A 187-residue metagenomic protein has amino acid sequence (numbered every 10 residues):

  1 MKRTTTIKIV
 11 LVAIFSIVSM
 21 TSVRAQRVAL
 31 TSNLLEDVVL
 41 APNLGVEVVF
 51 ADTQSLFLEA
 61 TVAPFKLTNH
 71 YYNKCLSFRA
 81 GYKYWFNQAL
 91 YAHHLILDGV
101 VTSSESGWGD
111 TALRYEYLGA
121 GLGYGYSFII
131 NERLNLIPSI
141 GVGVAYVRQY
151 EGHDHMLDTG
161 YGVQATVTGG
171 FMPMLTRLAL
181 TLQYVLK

Functional and structural regions predicted by a protein language model:
M1-L11: Bacterial N-terminal signal peptides that target proteins for export
I9-S19: Bacterial N-terminal signal peptides
M20-A25: Sec/Tat signal peptide C-region and signal peptidase I cleavage site
Q26, V38-L40, Y72-F78, R114-A120 (+1 more regions): Residues that define the transmembrane beta-barrel architecture of outer-membrane proteins
R27-A29, A63-P64, E105-G109, G160-V167: Extracytoplasmic loops and strand-loop junctions of Gram-negative outer membrane beta-barrel proteins
L30-D37: Short strand-turn segments of transmembrane beta-barrel domains in outer membranes, especially the first one or two
V48-P138, Y184: Gram-negative (and chloroplast) outer-membrane scaffold detector with strong preference for beta-barrel transmembrane
Y82-F86, M172-K187: Outer-membrane beta-barrel "beta-signal"
